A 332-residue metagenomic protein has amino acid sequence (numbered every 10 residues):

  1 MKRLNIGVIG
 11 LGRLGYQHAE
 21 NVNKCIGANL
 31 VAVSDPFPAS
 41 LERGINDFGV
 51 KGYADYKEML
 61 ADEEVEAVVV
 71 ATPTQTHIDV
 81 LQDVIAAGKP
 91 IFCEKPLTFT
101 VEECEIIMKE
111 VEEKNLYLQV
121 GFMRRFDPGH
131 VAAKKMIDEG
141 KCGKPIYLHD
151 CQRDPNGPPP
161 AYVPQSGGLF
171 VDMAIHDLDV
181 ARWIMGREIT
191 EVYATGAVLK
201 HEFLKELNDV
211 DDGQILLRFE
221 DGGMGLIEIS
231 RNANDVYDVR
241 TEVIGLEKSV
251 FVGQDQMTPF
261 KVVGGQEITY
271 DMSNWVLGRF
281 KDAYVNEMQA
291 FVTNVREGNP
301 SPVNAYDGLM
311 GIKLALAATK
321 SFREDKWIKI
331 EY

Functional and structural regions predicted by a protein language model:
M1, A28, A67-V70, E105 (+1 more regions): C-terminal helix-rich "cap/oligomerization" subdomain common to oxidoreductases
M1-F48: N-terminal Rossmann-like dinucleotide-binding module
N5, V198, K205-N208, F219-N286: NAD(P)-dinucleotide binding in Rossmann-like oxidoreductases
H18, S40, F48-E110: Beta-loop-alpha module in the N-terminal Rossmann-like domain of NAD(P)-dependent dehydrogenases, especially those
A32, E66-A67, Y147: Short, Asp-centered acidic motifs that coordinate Mg2+ and/or phosphate in catalytic or ligand-binding sites
Q75, F92, T98-P159: A contiguous active-site-proximal alpha/beta segment in oxidoreductase catalytic domains
P160-M224, S230-D235, Y306: Rossmann-like dinucleotide-binding domain that binds NAD(P)(H)
